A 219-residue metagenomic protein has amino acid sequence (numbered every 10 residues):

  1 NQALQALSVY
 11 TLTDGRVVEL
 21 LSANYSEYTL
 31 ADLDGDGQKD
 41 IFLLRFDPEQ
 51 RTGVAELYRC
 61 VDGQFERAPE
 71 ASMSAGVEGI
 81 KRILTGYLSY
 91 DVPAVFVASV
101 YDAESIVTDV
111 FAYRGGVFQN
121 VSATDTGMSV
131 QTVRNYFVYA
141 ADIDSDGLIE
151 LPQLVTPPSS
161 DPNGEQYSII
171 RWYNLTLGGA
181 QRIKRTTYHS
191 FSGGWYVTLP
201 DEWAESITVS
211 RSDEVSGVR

Functional and structural regions predicted by a protein language model:
N1-G217: Beta-propeller-forming repeat regions
